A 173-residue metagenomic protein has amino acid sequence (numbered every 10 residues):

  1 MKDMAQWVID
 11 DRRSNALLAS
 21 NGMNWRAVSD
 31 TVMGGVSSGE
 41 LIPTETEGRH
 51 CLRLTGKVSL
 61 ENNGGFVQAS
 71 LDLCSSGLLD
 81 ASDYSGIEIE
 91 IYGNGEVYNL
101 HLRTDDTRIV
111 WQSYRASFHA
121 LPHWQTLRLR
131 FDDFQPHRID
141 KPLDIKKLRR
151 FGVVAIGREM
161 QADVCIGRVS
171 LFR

Functional and structural regions predicted by a protein language model:
M1-R173: Beta-rich carbohydrate-recognition modules and glycan-binding surfaces
